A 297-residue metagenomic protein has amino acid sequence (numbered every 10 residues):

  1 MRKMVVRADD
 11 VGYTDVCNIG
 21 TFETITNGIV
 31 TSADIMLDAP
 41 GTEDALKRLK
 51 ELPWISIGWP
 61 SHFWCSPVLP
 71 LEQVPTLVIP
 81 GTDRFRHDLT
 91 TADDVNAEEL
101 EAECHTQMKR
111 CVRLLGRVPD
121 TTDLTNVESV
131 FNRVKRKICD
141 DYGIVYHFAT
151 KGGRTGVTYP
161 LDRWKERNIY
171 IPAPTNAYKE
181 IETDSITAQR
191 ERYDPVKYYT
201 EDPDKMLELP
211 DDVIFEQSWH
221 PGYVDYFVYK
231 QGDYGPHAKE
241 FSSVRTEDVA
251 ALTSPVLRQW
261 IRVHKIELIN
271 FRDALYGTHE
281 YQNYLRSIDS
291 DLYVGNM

Functional and structural regions predicted by a protein language model:
M1-V5, D15-S32, M36-I55, H62 (+3 more regions): Terminal accessory/targeting
A8-V11: DG-centered beta-turn motif at the end of beta-strands
T125: Acceptor-substrate binding/catalytic loop of class I
